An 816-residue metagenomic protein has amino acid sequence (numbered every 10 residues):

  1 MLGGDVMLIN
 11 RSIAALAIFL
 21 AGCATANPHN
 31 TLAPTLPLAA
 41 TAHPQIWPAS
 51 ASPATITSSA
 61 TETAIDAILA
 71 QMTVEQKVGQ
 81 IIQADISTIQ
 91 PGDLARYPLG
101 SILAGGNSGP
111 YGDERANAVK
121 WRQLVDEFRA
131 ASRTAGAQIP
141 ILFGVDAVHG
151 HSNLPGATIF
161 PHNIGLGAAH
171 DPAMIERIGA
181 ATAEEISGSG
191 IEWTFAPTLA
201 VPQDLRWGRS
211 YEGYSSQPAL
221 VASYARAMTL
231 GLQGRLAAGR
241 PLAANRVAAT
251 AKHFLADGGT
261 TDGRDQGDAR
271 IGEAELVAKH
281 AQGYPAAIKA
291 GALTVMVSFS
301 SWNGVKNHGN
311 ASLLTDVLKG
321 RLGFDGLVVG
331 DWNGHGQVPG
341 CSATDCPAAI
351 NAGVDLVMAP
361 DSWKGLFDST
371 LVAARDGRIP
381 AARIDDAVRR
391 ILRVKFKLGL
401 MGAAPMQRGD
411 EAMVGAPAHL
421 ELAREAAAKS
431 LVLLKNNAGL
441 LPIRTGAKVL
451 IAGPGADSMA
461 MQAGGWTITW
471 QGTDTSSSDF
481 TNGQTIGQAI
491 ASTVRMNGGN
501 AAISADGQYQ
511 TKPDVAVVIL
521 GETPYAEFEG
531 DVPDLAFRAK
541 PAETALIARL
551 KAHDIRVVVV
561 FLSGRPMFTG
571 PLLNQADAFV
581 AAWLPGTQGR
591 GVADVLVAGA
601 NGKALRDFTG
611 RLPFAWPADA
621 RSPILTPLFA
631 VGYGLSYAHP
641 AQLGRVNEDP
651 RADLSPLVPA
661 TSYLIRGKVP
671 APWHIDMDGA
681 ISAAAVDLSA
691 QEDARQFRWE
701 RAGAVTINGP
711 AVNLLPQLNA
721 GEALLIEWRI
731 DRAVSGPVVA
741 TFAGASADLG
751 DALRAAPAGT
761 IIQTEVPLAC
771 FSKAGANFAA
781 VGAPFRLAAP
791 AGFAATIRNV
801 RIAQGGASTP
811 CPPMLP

Functional and structural regions predicted by a protein language model:
M1-V6: Short, Lys/Arg-enriched N-terminal segments with co-localized hydrophobic residues within the first ~10-30 amino acids
I9-C23: Gram-negative bacterial Sec-dependent N-terminal signal peptides
C23-A671: Glycoside hydrolase catalytic-domain context in secreted enzymes
I665-G667, M677, R701-A704, N708-V738 (+2 more regions): Extra-cytoplasmic beta-strand recognition segments
W673-V712: Short carbohydrate-recognition loop motifs
L724-E727, P737-T741, Q763-S808: Extracellular beta-strand ligand-recognition surfaces/modules
S746-A752: Surface-exposed loop/edge segments in extracytoplasmic proteins
L753-I762: Short proline/glycine- and polar residue-rich coil/turn motifs
